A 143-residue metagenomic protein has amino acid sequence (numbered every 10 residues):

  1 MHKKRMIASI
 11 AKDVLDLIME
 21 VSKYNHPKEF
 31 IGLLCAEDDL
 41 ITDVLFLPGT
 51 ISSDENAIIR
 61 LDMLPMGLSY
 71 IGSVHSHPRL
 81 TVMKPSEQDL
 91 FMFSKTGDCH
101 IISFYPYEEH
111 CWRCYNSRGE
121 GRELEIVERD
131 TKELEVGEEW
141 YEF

Functional and structural regions predicted by a protein language model:
M1-Y70, R79-F143: Conserved beta-strand-loop surface patch within small alpha/beta domains used for substrate/adaptor or ligand engagement
